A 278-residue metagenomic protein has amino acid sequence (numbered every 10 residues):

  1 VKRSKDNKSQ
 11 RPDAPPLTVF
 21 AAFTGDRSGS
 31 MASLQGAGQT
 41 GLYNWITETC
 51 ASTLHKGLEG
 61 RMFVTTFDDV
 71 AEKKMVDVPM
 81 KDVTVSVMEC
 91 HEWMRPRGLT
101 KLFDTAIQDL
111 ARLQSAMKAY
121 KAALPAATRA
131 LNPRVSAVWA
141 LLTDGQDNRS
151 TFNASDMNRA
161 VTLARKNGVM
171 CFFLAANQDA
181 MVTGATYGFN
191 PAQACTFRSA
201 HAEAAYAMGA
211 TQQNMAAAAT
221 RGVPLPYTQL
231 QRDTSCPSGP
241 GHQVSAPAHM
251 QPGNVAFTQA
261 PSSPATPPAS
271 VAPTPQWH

Functional and structural regions predicted by a protein language model:
V1-H278: Acidic, low-complexity intrinsically disordered regions
